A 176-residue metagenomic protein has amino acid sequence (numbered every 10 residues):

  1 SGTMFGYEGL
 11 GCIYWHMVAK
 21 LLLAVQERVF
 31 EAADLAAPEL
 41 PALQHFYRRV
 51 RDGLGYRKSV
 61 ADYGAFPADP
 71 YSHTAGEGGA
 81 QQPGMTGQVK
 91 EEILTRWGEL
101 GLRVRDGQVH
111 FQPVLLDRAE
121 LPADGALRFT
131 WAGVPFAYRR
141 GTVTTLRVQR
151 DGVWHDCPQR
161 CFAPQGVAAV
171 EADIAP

Functional and structural regions predicted by a protein language model:
S1-P176: Acidic, mature catalytic/reactive cores of soluble proteins
